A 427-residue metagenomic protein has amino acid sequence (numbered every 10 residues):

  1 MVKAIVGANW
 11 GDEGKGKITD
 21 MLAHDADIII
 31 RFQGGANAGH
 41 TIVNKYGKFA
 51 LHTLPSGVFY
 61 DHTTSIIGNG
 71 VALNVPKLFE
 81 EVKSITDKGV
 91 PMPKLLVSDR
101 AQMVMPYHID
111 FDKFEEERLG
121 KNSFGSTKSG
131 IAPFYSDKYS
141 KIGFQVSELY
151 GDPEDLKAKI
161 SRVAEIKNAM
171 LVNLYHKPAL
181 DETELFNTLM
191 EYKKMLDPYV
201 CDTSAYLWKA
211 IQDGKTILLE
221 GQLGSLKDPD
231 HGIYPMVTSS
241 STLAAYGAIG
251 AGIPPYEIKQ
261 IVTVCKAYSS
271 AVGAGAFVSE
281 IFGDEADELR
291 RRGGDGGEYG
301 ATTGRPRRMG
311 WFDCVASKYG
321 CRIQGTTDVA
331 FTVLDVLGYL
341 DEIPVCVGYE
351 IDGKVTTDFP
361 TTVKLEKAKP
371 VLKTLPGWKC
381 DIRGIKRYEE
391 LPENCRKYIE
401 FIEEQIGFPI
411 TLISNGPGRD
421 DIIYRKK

Functional and structural regions predicted by a protein language model:
M1-K427: Non-transmembrane, aqueous-exposed alpha-helical and coiled segments at domain scale
